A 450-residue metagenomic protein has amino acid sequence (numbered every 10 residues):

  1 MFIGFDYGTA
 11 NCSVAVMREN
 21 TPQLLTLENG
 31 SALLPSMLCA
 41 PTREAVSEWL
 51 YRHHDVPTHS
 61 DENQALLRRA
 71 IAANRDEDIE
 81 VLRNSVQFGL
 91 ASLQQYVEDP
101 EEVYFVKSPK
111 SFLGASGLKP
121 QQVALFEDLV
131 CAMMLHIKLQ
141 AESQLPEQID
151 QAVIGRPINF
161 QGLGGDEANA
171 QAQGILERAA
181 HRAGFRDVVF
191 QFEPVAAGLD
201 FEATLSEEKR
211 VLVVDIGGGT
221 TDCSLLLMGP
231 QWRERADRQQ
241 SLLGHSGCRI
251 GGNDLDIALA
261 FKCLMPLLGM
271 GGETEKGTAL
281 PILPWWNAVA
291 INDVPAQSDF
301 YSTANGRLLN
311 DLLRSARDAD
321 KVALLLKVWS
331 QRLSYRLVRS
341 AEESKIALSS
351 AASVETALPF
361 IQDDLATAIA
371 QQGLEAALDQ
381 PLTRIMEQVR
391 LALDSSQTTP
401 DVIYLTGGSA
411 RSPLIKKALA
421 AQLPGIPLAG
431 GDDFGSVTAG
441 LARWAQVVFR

Functional and structural regions predicted by a protein language model:
M1-L118, G251-P281, W286-V289: Early-domain small/polar-rich strand-loop-helix modules and first-structured segments of the mature chain
M1-P22, L93-V213, E234, D320-S340 (+1 more regions): Nucleotide/phosphate-binding catalytic cleft detector across ATP-hydrolyzing and phosphate-transferring enzymes
F5-N11, P157, V214-D222, L226 (+3 more regions): A short acidic Gly-Thr/Ser loop motif
P35-A40, S47, Q64, M228-F360: Phosphate-binding glycine-rich/basic clefts of nucleotide- and phosphate-handling proteins, predominantly
P146-N159, K276-A279, S396-G408: Short glycine-rich phosphate-binding loop at a beta-alpha junction
L176, K209-S224, L405-G408, I415 (+3 more regions): Extended, hydrophobic alpha-helical segments in both membrane/secreted and soluble proteins
A183-Q191, K416-A442: Conserved phosphate-binding/catalytic loops in two-lobed NTP-binding clefts
R384, Q388-V402, R411-I426: ATP-binding/phosphotransfer module of carbohydrate and carboxylate kinases, centering on a glycine-rich
